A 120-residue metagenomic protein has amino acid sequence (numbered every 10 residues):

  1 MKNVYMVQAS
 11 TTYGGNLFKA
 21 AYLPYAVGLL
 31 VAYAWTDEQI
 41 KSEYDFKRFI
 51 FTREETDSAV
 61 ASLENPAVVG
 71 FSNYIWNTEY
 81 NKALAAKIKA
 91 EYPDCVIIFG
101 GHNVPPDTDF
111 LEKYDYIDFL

Functional and structural regions predicted by a protein language model:
M1-V4: Extreme N-terminal starter segment of soluble prokaryotic enzymes
V7-T12: Short loop/turn segments at strand-loop or loop-helix junctions that form parts of catalytic or ligand-binding pockets
Y13-G28: Glycine- and acidic-residue-enriched helix-capping/strand-helix junction motifs
N16, Q39, E43-D45: Hydrophobic alpha-helical membrane-insertion signals
L30-T36: A short, N-terminal amphipathic alpha-helix
Y33, E43-L120: Glycine-rich beta-alpha loop elements in corrinoid/cobalamin-binding modules across cobalamin-dependent enzymes
